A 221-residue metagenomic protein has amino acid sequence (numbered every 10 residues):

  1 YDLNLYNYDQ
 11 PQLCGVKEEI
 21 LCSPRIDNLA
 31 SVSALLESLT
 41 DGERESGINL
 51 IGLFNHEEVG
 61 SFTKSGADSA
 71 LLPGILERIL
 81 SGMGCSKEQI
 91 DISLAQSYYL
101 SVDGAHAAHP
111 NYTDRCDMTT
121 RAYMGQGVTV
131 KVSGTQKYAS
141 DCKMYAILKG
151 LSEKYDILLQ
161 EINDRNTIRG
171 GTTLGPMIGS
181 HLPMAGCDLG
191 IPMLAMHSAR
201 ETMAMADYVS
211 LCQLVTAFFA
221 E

Functional and structural regions predicted by a protein language model:
Y1-S23, D41: Soluble metallo-hydrolase cores and metallopeptidase-like ectodomains found primarily in the secretory/periplasmic
V16-I26, E57-F62: A short glycine/serine-rich beta->alpha loop
K17, R25-S38: Domain-scale recognition of functional cores that engage charged ligands
P24-N28, K137, R200-A204: Alpha-helix N-cap/helix-initiation motif
V32-T40, P73, E77, Y145 (+4 more regions): Predominant activation on well-ordered alpha-helical scaffold segments within soluble catalytic domains
S33-Y123: Acidic/histidine-rich catalytic neighborhood of metal-dependent amide-processing enzymes
L39-L53, R78, I191-E221: His/Asp/Glu-rich mid-to-C-terminal helical/loop segments that flank catalytic regions of hydrolases
A105-Y112, C116-S198: Active-site-adjacent substrate-binding region of metalloamidase/peptidase-like peptide-processing proteins
